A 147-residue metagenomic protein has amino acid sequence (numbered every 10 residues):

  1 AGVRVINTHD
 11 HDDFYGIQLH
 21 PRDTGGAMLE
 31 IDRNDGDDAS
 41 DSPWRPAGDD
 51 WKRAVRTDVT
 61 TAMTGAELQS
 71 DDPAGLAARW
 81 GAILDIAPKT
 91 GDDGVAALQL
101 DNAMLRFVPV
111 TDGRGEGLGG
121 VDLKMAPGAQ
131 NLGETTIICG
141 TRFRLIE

Functional and structural regions predicted by a protein language model:
A1-G2, D72-A87: Amphipathic alpha-helical segments
A1-G65, A96-R114, G120-E147: Vicinal oxygen chelate
I86, T90-V95: Surface-exposed, low-hydrophobicity interaction/linker segments
